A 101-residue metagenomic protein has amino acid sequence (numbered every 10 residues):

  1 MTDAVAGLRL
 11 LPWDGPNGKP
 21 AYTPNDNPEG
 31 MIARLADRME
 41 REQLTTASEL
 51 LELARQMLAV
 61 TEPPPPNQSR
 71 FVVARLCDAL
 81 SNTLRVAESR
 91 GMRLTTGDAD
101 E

Functional and structural regions predicted by a protein language model:
M1-E101: Hydrophobic alpha-helical segments that drive targeting, anchoring, or assembly
